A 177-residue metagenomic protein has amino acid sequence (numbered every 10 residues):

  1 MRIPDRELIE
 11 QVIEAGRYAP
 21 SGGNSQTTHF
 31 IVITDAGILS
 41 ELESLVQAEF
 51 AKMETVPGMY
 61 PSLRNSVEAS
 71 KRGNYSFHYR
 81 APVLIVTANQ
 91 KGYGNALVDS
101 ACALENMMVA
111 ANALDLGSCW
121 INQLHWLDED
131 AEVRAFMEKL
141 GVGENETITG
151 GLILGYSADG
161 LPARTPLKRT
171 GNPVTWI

Functional and structural regions predicted by a protein language model:
M1-H78, W176-I177: N-terminal amphipathic, basic helical "cap/leader" segment at the start of enzyme domains
G16, I85, Q90-F136: Small-aliphatic-rich amphipathic alpha-helix that forms the alpha element of a beta-alpha
G22-S25, S76-Y79, L140-E146, P166-L167: Solvent-exposed alpha-helices and their adjacent loops that cap or buttress functional pockets in soluble metabolic
T27-T28, A81-L84, I148-T149: Short, surface-exposed beta-edge/turn micro-motifs
Q47-A48, A101-L104, K168-R169: Short, solvent-exposed amphipathic alpha-helical segments in soluble enzyme and RNA/protein-processing domains
A48-E49, M137-K139: Short, hinge-like loop/turn segments at secondary-structure boundaries
K71-R72, V142-I177: C-terminal helix-cap and adjacent tail motif
